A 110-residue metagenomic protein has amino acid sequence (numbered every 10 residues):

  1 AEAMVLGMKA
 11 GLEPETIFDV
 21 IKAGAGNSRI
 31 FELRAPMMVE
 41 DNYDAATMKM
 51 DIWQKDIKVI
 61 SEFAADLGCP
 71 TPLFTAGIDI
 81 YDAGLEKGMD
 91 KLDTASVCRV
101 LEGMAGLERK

Functional and structural regions predicted by a protein language model:
A1-E13: Oxidoreductase and adenylate-handling cofactor-binding alpha/beta cores
L6-G7, F63-A64, V100: Helix-loop "lid/cap" segments that line or gate small-molecule binding pockets
A10, L67, K87, M104-A105: Residues at alpha-helix termini
L12-A25: Small-residue-rich helix-loop
K22-A23, I78-D82, R99-E102: Short amphipathic alpha-helical surface patches that mediate protein-protein
R29-D90, T94: Interdomain hinge/lid region at the active-site interface of Rossmann-like NAD(P)-dependent oxidoreductases
L92-K110: Short, basic/aromatic-enriched C-terminal tail that caps enzymatic domains
